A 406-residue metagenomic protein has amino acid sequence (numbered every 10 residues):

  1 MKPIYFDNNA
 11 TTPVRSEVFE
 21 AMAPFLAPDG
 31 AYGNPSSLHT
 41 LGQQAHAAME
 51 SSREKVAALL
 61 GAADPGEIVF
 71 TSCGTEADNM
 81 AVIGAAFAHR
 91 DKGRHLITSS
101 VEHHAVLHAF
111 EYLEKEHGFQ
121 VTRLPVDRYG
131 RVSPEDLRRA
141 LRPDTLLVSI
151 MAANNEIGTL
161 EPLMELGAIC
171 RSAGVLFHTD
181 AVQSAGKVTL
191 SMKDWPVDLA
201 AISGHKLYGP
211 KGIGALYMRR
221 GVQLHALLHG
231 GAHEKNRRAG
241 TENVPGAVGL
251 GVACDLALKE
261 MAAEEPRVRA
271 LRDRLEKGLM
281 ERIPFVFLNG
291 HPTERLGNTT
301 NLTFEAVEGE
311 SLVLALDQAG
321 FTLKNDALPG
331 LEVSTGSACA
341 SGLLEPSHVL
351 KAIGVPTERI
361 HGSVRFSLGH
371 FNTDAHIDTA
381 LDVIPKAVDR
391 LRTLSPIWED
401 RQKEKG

Functional and structural regions predicted by a protein language model:
M1-G406: Pyridoxal 5′-phosphate
